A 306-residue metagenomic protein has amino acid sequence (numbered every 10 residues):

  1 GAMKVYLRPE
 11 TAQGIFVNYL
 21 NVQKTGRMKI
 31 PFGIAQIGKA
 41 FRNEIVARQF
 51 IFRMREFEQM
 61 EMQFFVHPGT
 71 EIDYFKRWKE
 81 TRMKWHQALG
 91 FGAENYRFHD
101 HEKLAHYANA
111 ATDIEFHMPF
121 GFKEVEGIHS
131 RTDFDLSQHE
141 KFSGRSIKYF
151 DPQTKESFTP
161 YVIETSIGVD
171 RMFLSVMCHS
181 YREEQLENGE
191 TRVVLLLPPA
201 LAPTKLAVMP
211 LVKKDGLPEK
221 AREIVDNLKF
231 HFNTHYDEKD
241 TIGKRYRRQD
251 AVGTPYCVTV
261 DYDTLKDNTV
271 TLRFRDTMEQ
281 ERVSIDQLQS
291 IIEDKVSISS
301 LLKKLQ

Functional and structural regions predicted by a protein language model:
G1-Q306: NTP/phosphate- and nucleic-acid-binding module
